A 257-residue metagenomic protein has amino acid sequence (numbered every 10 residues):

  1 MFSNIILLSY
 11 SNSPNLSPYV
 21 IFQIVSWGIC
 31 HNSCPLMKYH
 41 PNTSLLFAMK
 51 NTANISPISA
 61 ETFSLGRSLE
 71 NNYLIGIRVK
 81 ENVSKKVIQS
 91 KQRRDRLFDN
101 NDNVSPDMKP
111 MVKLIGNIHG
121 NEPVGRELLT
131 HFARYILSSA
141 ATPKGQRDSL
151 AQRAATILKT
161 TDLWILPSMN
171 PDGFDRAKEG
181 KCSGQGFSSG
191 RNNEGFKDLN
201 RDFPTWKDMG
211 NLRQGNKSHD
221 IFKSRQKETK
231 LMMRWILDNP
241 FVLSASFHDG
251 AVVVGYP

Functional and structural regions predicted by a protein language model:
M1-S9, L16-S26: Cleavable N-terminal signal peptides of Sec/SRP-targeted secreted and luminal proteins
F22-T43: Extreme N-terminal flexible tails
K38, N42-L45, R225, T229: Generic structural signal for well-ordered, non-membrane alpha-helical segments in soluble metabolic enzymes
T43-L114: Soluble metallo-hydrolase cores and metallopeptidase-like ectodomains found primarily in the secretory/periplasmic
Y73, H119-N121: Alpha-helical hydrophobic packing sites
D102-I115, E122-P257: Active-site/substrate-binding loop(s) of hydrolase catalytic cores
